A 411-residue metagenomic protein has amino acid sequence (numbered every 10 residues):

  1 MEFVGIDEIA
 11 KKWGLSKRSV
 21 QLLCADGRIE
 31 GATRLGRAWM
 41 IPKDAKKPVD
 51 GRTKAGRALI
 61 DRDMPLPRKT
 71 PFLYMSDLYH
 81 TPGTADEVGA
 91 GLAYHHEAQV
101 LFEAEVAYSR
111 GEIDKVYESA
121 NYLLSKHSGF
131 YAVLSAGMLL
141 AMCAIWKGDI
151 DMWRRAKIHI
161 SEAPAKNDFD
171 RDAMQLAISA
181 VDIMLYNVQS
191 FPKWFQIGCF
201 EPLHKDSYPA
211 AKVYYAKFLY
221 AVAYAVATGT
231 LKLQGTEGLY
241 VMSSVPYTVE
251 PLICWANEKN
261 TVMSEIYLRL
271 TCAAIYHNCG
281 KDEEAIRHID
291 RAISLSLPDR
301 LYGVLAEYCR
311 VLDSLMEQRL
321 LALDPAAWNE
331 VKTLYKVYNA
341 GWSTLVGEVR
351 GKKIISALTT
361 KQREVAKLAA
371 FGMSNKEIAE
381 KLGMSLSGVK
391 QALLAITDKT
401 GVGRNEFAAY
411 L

Functional and structural regions predicted by a protein language model:
M1-S19: Polyanion-binding surface elements
W13-M40: Major-groove DNA-recognition helix of helix-turn-helix-type DNA-binding domains
D44-D61: A short, Lys/Arg-enriched interface patch at domain edges and termini
R62-P71, E97-G111, A132-D149, D170-V188 (+3 more regions): Tandem amphipathic alpha-helical repeat scaffolds
P65, A90-A98, H127-L139, P164-S179 (+5 more regions): Alpha-solenoid helical repeat architecture
T81-V88, D114-L123, I150-E162, V188-P202 (+3 more regions): Alpha-helical repeat scaffolds
L219-A221, V226, L231-T360, K376 (+1 more regions): Linker/hinge segments immediately adjacent to helix-turn-helix/homeobox DNA-binding domains
L345-R404, Y410-L411: Helix-turn-helix DNA-binding segment
